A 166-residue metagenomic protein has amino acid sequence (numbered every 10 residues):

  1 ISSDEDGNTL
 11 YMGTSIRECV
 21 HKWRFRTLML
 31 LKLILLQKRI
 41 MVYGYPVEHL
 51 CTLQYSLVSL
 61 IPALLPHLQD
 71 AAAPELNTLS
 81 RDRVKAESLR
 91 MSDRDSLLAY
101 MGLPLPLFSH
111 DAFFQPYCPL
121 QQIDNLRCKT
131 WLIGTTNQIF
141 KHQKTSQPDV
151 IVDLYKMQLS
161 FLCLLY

Functional and structural regions predicted by a protein language model:
I1-Y166: Acidic, Ser/Thr/Pro/Gly-enriched alpha-helical scaffold modules and adjacent low-complexity linkers in large eukaryotic
